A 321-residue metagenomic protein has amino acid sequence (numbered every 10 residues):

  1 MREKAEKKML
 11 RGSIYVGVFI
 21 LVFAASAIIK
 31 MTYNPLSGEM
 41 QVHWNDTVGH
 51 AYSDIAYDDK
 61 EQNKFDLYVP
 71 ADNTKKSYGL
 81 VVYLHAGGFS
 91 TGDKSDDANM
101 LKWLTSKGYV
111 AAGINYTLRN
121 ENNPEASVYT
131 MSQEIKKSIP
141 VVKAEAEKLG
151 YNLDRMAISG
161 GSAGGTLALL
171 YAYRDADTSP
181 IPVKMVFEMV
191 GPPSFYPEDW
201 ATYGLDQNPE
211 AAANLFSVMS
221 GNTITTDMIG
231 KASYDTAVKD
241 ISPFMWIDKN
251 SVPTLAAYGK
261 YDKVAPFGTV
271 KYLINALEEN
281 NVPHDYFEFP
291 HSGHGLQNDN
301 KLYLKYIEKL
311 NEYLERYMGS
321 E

Functional and structural regions predicted by a protein language model:
M1-R2: Short, Lys/Arg-rich, polar N-terminal cytosolic tail immediately upstream of the first transmembrane signal-anchor
K8-E321: Alpha/beta-hydrolase superfamily serine-hydrolase fold, recognizing
